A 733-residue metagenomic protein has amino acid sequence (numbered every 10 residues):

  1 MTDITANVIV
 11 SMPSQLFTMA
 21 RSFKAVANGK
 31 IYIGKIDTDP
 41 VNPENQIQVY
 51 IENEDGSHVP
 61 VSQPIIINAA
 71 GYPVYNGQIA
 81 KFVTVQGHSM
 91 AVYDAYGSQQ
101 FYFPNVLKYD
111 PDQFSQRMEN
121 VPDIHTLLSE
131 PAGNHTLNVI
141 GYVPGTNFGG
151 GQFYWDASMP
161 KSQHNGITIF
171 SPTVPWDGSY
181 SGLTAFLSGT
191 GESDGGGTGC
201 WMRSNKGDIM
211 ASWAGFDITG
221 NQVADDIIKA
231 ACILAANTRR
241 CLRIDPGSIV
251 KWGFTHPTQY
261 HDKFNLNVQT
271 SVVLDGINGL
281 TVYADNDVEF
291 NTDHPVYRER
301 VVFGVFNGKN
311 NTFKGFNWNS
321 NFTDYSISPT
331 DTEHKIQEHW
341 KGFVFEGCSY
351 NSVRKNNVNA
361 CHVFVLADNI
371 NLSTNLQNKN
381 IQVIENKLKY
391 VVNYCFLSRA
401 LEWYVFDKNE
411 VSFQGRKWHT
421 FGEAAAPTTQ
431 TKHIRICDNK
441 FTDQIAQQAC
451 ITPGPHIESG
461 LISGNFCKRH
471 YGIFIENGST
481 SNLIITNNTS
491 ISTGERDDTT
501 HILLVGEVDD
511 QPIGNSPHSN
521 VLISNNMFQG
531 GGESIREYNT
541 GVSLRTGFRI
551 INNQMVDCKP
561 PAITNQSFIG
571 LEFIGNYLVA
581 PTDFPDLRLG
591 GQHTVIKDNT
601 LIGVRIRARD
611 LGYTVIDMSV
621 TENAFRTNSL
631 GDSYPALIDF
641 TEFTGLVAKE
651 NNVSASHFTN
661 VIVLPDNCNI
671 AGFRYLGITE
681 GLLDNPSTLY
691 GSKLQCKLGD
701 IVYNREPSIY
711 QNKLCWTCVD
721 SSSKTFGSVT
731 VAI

Functional and structural regions predicted by a protein language model:
M1-F148, G215-F216, Q222-R240, G247-W252: N-terminal assembly/attachment segments of tailed bacteriophage virion structural proteins
Y75-V106, H135-D208, I701-I733: Short, surface-exposed terminal/edge motifs of secreted or surface/virion proteins that either
K81, S129-E130, D225-A235, K251-K314 (+7 more regions): Extracellular beta-strand-rich solenoid/capping regions of secreted or surface-exposed proteins that bind or remodel
S115-M202, C241-F306, N311-N317: Extracellular beta-helix/beta-solenoid repeat scaffolds
N120-E130, T679-K697, P707-Y710, S723: Surface-exposed ligand/attachment interfaces on beta-rich extracellular proteins
S204, I209, D226, R240-L242 (+41 more regions): Solenoid scaffold repeats with emphasis on beta-solenoid/beta-helix
R240-C241, N291-V301, N321-T330, H339-K341 (+14 more regions): Short glycine/acidic-rich loop motifs that flank beta-strands on beta-rich extracellular proteins
N311, F316, N351, N356 (+13 more regions): Consensus "Asn ladder" position of solenoid repeat domains
